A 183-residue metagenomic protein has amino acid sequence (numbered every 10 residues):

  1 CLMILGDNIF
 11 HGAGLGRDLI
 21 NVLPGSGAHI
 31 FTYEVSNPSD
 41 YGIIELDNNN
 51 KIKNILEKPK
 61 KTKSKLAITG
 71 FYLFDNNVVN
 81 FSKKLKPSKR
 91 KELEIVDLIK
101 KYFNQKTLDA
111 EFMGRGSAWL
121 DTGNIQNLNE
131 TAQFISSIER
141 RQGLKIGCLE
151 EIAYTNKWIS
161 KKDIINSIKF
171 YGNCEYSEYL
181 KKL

Functional and structural regions predicted by a protein language model:
C1-N48, L73-F74, N80-L85: Conserved beta-loop-beta/alpha segment of the NTase-like Rossmann-fold superfamily that binds/positions NTPs
L2, I20, K51-W158, K162: Catalytic-core segments of class I nucleotidyltransferases/pyrophosphorylases that form NMP-activated intermediates
N8, L23-S26, V35, P59 (+5 more regions): Alpha-helix boundary/capping residues
A28, K145, E178-K181: Juxtamembrane helix-loop transition sites at the ends of transmembrane segments in multi-pass membrane proteins
Y33, Y41, Y72, Y102 (+3 more regions): Sequence-level detector for tyrosine residue identity
W158-I159, D163-L183: Short, amphipathic C-terminal "tail helix"
